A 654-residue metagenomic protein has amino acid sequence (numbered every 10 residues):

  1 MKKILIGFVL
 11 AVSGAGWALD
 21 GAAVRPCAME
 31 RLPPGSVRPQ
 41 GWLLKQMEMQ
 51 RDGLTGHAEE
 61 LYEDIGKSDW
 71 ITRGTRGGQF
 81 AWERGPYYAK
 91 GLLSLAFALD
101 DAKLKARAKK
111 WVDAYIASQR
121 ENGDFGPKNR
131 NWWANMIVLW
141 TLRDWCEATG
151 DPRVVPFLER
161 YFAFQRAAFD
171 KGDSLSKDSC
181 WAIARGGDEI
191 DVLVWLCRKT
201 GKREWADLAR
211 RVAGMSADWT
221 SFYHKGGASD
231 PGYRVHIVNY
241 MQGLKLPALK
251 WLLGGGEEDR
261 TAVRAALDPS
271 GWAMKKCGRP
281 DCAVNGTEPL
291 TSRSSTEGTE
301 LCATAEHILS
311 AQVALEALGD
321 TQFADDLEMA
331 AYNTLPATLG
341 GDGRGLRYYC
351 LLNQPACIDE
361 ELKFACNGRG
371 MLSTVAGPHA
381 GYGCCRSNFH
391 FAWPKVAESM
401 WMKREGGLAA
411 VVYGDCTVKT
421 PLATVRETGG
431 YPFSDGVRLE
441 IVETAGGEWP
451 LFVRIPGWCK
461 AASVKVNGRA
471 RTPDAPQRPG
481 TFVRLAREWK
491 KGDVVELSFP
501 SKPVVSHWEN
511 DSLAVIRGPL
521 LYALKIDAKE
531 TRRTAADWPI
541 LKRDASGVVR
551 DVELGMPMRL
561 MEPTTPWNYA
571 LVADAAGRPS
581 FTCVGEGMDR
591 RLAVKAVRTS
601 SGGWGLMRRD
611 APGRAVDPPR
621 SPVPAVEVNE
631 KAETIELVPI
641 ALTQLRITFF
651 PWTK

Functional and structural regions predicted by a protein language model:
I4-S13: Sec-dependent N-terminal signal peptides
L19-A102, W132-A148, G186-E204, L208 (+6 more regions): Aromatic (Trp/Tyr) and acidic
P86-Y88, A102-I137, P156, M274-C282: Helix-terminus loop motifs that line ligand-binding clefts
E121, F125-K199: A conserved hydrophobic secondary-structure block that centers on an alpha-helix together with its immediately flanking
F169-G226, P231-H236: Solenoidal tandem-repeat scaffolds enriched in leucines and small polar residues
D325-N333, T338-V442, R478, R487 (+1 more regions): C-terminal beta-rich recognition modules with glycine/proline-rich loops and embedded aromatic residues
C459-E488, V505-N510: Solvent-exposed beta-strand/loop surfaces of large extracellular or lumenal domains
